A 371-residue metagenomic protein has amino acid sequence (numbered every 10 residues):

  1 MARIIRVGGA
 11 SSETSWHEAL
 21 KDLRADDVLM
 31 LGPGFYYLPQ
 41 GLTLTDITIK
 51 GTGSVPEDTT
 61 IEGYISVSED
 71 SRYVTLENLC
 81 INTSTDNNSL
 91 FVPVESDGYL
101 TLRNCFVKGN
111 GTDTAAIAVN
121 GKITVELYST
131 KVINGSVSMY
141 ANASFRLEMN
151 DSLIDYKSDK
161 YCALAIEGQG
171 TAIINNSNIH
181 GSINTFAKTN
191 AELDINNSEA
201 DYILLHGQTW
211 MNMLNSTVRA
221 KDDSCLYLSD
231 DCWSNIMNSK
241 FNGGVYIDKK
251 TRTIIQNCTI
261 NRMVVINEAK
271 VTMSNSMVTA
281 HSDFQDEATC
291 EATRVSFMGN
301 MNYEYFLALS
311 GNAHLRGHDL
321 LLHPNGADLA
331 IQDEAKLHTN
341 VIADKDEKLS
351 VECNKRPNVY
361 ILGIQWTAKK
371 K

Functional and structural regions predicted by a protein language model:
A2, D26, D46, S71-Y73 (+2 more regions): A general structural motif
A2-G32, Y37: Acidic Gly/Asp/Thr-rich repetitive segments characteristic of extracellular carbohydrate-active and adhesion proteins
I4-G8, Q40, T45-D46, E57-I65 (+5 more regions): Extracellular beta-sheet-rich ligand-binding/adhesion modules
G8-S12, D46-V92, G109-G111, K221: Right-handed parallel beta-helix/beta-spiral solenoid domain characteristic of secreted/periplasmic
S15-L23, Y36-L44, I61-E69, N88-E95 (+13 more regions): Short, T/G/N/S-enriched strand-turn elements that build extracellular solenoid repeat scaffolds
T48-G51, Y73-N78, L100-N104, T124-L127 (+13 more regions): All-beta strand scaffolds that present successive hydrophobic residues in beta-strands
C80-A172, N176-I179, T185-T189: Right-handed parallel beta-helix
L321-K371: Leucine-rich solenoid repeat scaffolds
